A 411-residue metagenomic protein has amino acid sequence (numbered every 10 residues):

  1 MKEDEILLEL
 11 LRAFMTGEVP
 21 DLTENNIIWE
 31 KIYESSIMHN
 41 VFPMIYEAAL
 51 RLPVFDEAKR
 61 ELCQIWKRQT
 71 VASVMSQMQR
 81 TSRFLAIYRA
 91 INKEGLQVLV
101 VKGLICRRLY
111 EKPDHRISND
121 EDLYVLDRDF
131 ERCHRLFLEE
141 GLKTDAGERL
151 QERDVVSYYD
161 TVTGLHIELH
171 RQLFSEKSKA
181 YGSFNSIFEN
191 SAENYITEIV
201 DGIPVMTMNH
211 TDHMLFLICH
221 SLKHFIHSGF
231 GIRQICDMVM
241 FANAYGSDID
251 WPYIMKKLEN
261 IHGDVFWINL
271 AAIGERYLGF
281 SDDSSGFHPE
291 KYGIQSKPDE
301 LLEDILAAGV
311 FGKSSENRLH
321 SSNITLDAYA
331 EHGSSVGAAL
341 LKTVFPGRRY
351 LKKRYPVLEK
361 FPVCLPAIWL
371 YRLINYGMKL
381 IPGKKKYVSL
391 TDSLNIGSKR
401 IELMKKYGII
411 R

Functional and structural regions predicted by a protein language model:
M1-N119, V125-R411: Conserved NTP-donor binding/palm subdomain of two-metal-ion nucleotidyltransferases/polymerases, i.e., the charged
